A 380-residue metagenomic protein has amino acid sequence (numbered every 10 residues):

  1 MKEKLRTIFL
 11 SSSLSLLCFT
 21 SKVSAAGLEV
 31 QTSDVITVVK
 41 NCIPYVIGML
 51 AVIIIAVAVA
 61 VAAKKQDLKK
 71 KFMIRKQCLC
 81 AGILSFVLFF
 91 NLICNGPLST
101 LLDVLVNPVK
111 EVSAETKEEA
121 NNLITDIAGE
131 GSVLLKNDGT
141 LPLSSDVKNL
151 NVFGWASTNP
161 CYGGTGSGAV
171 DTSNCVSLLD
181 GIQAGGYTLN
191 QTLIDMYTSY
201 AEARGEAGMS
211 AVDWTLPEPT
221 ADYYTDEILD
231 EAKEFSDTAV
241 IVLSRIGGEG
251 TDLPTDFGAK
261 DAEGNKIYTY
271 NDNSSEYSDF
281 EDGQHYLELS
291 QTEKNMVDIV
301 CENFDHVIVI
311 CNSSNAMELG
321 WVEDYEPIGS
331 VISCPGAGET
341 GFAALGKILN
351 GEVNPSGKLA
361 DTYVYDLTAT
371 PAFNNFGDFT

Functional and structural regions predicted by a protein language model:
M1-A25: N-terminal secretory/membrane targeting signals
K2-E3, S24-T380: C-terminal non-catalytic regions of proteins with extracellular/luminal or membrane-system context
